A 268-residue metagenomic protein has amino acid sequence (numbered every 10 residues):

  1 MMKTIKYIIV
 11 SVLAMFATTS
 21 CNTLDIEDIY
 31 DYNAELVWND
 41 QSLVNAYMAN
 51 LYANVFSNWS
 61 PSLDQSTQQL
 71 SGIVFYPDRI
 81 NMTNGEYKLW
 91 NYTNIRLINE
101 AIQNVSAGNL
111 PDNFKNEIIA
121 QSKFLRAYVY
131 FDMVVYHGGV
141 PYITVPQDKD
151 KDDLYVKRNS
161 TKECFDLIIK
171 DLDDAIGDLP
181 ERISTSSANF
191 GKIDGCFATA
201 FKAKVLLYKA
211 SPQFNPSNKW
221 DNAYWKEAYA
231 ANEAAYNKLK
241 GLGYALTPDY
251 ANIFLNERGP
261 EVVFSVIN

Functional and structural regions predicted by a protein language model:
M1-I29: Bacterial Sec-dependent N-terminal signal peptides
C21-P61, N222, Y250: Membrane-proximal, proline-rich intrinsically disordered regions
N33-L36, D40-N45, F56-S57, G72-H137 (+2 more regions): Conserved, well-structured interaction surfaces
V134-Y136, P141, Y208-S217: Short coil/turn linking the two alpha-helices of tandem helical-hairpin repeats
T144-Q147, R158, Q213-Y229: Acidic, serine/threonine/proline-rich low-complexity intrinsically disordered regions
K204, Y208-A210, Y229-N268: Polar, glycine-rich mid-to-C-terminal structural blocks that act as macromolecule-binding/assembly scaffolds
